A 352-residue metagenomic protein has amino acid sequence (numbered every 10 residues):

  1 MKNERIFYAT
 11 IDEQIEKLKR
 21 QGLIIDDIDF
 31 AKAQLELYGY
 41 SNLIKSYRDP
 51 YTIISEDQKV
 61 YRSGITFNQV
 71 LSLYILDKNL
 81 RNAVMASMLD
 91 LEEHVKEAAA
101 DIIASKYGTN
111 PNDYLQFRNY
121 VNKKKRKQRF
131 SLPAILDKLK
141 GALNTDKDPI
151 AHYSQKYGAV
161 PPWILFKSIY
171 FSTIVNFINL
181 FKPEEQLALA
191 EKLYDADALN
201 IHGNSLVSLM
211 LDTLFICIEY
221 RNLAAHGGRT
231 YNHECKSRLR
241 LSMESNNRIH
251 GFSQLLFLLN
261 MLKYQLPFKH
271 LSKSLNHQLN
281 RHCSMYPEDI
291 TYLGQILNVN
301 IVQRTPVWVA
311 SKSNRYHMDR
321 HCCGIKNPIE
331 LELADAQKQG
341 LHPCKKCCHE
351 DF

Functional and structural regions predicted by a protein language model:
M1-Q303: Amphipathic alpha-helical interface elements
V302-F352: Mature, structured domains enriched in cysteine- and short glycine motifs
